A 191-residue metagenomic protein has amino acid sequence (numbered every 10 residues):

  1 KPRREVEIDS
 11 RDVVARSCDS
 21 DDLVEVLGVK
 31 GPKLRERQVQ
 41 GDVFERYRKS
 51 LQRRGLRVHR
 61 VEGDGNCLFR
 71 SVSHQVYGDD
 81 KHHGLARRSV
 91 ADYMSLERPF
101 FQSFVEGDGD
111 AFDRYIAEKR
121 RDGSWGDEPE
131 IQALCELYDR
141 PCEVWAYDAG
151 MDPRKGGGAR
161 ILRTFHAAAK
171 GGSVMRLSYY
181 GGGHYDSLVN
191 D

Functional and structural regions predicted by a protein language model:
K1-V61, N190: Non-catalytic, low-structured ubiquitin/UBL-interacting segments
P2, S10, S17-S20, S50 (+8 more regions): Generic serine detector
K33-G157: Papain-like cysteine protease catalytic cores
D148, P153-D191: Structured partner-binding subdomains within large eukaryotic complex subunits
